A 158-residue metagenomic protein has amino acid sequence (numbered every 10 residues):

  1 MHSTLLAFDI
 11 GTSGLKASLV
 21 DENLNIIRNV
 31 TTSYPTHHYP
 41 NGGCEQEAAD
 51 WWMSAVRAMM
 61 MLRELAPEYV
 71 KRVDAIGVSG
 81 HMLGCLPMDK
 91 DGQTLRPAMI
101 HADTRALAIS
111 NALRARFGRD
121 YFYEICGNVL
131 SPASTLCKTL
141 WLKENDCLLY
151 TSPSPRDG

Functional and structural regions predicted by a protein language model:
M1-R96, E124: N-terminal glycine/serine-rich phosphate-binding loop of ATP-dependent small-molecule kinases, especially carbohydrate
T12, A106, D157: Short, glycine/acidic-enriched loop or turn micro-motifs at the edges of active sites
V56, L86-N145: Glycine-rich phosphate-binding loop and adjoining helix at the ATP-binding site of ATP-dependent phosphoryl-transfer
M61, L65, N145, S154: Active-site catalytic microenvironments for nucleophilic, acid-base chemistry
E68, L148-L149: Surface-exposed acidic, glycine-flexible loop patches that form ligand/cofactor-binding and adhesion interfaces
Y150-G158: Single conserved hydrophobic/aromatic residue that forms the stacking wall/gate of nucleotide- or nucleobase-binding
